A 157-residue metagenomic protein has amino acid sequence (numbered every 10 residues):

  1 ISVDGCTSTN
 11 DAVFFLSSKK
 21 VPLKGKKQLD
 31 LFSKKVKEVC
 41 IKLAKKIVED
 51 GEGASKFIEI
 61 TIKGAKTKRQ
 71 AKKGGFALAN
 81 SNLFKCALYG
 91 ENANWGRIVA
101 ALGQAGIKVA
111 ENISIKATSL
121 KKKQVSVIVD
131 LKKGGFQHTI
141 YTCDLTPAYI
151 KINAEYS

Functional and structural regions predicted by a protein language model:
I1-S157: A structural signal for small-residue-enriched, beta-sheet-centric alpha/beta enzyme cores and oligomeric scaffold folds
